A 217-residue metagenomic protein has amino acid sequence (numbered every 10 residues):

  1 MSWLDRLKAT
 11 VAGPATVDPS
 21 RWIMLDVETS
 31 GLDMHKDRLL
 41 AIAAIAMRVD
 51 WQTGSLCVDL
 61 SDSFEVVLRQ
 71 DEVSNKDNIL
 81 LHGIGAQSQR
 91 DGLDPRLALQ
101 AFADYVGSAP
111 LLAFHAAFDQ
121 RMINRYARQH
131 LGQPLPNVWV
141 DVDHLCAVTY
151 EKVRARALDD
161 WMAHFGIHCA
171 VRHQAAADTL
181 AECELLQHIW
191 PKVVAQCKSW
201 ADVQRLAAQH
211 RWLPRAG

Functional and structural regions predicted by a protein language model:
S2-P14, C183-G217: Acidic two-metal-ion nuclease catalytic site recognized across multiple nuclease folds, prominently DnaQ/RNase D-T
W3-R128, P134-P136, E151, A163-H173 (+1 more regions): Conserved non-catalytic scaffold segment of RNase H-like nuclease domains
V27-G31, H144, A181: Short, glycine/acidic-enriched loop or turn micro-motifs at the edges of active sites
Q129, V148, H164, H188-K192: Active-site catalytic microenvironments for nucleophilic, acid-base chemistry
W139-A155: Short alpha-helix plus adjacent loop in nuclease-associated cores
Q174-L186: Acidic, divalent-metal-coordinating active-site segment for phosphoryl/phosphodiester hydrolysis, typified by short
